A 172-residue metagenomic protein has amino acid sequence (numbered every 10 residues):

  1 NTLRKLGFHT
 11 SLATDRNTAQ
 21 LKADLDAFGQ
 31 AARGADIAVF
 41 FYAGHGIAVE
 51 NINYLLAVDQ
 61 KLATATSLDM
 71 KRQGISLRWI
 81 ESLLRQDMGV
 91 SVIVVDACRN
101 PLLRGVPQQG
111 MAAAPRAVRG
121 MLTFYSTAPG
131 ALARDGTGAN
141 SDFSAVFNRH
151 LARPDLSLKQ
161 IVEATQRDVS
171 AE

Functional and structural regions predicted by a protein language model:
T2-K5, A113-A117: Short, conserved catalytic or adaptor-binding loops enriched in Gly and charged residues
L3-A13: Short beta-strand elements in bilobed, periplasmic/extracellular small-molecule ligand-binding domains
F8, T18-A43, I47-G105, T137 (+3 more regions): Caspase-like (clan CD) cysteine peptidase catalytic core
S11, V92-V94, L122-F124: Hydrophobic/aromatic beta-strand patches that form the interior of the parallel beta-sheet core in alpha/beta enzyme
T14, L56, Y125: Residue-level detector of conserved, well-ordered beta-strand and adjacent loop positions that form binding/recognition
R104-A112: Short, surface-exposed loop/helix-turn segments at secondary-structure junctions that function as lids/hinges flanking
V118-A145: The feature captures the short pre-catalytic strand/loop hairpin that immediately precedes and shapes the active-site
V169-E172: Short arginine-rich
